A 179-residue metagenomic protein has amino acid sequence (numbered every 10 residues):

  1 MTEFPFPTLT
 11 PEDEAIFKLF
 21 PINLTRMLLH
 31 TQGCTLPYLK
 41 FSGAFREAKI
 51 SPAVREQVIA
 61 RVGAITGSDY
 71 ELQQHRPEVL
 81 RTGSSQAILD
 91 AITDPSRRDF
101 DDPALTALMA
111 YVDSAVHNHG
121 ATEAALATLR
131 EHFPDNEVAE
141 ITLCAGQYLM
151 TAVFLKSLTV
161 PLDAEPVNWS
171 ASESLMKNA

Functional and structural regions predicted by a protein language model:
M1-V54, L80, V167-A179: Secretory/endomembrane lumenal or extracellular ectodomains immediately following the signal peptide
F20-L24, P52-T66, A139-T142: Alpha-helical scaffold segments that form or flank carboxylate-/histidine-based iron centers
T31, V62-D69, L108, V112-H119 (+1 more regions): Alpha-helical transition-metal enzyme core signature, strongest for iron centers
I50-P52, G83-A87, T122, P134-D135: Helix N-cap / loop-to-helix initiation motif
R55-Q57, V62-A87: Conserved alpha-helical segments that form or flank metal/cofactor-binding pockets of metalloenzymes
D94-P103: Acidic/His metal-coordination segments adjacent to aromatic residues that form catalytic metal sites in metalloenzymes
A104-L143: Acidic/histidine-rich alpha-helical segments that form the ligand environment of transition-metal centers
D135-N178: Preference for long, well-ordered alpha-helical segments
